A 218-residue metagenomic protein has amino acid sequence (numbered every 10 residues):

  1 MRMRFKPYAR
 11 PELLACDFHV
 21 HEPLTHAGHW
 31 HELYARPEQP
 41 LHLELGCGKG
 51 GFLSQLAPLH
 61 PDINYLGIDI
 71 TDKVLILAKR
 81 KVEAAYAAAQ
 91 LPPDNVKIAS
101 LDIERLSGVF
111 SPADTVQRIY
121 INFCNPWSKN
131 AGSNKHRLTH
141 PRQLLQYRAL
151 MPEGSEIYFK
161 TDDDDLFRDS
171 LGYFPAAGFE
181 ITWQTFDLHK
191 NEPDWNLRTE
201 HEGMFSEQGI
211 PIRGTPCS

Functional and structural regions predicted by a protein language model:
M1-L43, G51-H60: S-adenosyl-L-methionine
G48: Conserved glycine-rich SAM-binding loop
T71: Conserved SAM/SAH-binding beta-strand->alpha-helix loop
A78: Conserved SAM-binding loop
V82-A113: S-adenosyl-L-methionine
L138-E153: A short glycine-rich, Lys/Arg-flanked "PGG" loop and its adjoining helix->strand segment in the class I
G154-T161: Conserved beta-strand signature within the Rossmann-like core of class I S-adenosyl-L-methionine
S170-G172, A176-S218: Class I S-adenosyl-L-methionine
